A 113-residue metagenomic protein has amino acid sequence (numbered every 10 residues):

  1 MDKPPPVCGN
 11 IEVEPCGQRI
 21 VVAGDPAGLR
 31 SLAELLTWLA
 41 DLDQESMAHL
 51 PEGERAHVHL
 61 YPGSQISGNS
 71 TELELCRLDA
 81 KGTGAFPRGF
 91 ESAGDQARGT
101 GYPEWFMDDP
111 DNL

Functional and structural regions predicted by a protein language model:
M1-L113: Positively charged, low-complexity terminal tracts and the immediately adjacent first secondary-structure elements
